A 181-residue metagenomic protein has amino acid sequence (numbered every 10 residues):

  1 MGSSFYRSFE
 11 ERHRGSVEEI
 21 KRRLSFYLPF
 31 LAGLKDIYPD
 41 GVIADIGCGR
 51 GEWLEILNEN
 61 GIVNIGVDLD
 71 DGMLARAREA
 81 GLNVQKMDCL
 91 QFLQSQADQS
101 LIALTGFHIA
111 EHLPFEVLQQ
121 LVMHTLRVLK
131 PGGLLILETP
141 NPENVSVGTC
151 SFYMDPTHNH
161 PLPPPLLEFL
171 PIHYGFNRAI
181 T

Functional and structural regions predicted by a protein language model:
M1-Q99, A103, F107, V117-V122: Conserved N-terminal segment of class I S-adenosyl-L-methionine
N64, L135-L137: Hydrophobic/aromatic residues located in beta-strands of well-ordered beta-sheets within soluble catalytic
E111-L113: A short His-aromatic
E116-V117, G148: Conserved catalytic-core motifs of eukaryotic protein kinase domains, centered on the activation segment
Q119-L134: A short glycine-rich, Lys/Arg-flanked "PGG" loop and its adjoining helix->strand segment in the class I
L137-H158: Short, glycine-/aromatic-enriched active-site segment of Class I SAM-dependent methyltransferases
N159-G175: Short alpha-helix
F176-T181: Conserved S-adenosyl-L-methionine
